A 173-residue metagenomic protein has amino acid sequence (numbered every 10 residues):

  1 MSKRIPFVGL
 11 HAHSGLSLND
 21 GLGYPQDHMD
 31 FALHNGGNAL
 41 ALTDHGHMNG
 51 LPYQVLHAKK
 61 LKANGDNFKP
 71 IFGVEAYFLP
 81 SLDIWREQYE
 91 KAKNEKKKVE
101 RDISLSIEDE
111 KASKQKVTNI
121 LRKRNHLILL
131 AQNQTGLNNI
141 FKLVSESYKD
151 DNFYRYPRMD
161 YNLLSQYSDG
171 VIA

Functional and structural regions predicted by a protein language model:
M1-A173: Phosphodiester-processing cores and adjacent nucleic acid-binding clamps
